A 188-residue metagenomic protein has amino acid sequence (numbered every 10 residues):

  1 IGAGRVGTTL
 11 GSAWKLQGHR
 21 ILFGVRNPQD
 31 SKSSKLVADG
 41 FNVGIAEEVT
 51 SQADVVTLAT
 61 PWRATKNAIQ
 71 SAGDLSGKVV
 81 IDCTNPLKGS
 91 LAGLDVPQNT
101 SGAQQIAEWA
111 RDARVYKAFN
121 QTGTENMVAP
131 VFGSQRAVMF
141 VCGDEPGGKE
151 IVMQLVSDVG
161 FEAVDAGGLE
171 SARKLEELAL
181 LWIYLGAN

Functional and structural regions predicted by a protein language model:
I1-G40: NAD(P)+-binding Rossmann beta1-loop-alpha1 motif at the extreme N-terminus of oxidoreductases
G18, Q52-D54, A113: Short, well-ordered alpha-helix to beta-strand connector turns
K32, L36, E108-V115, G133-A172 (+2 more regions): Internal alpha-helical scaffold of NAD(P)-dependent oxidoreductase catalytic cores
G40-S90: Rossmann-like NAD(P)-binding element
T65-K66, T124-E125, G148-E150: Short, well-ordered alpha-helical microsegments
T84-V131: Rossmann-fold NAD(P)-binding glycine/threonine-rich loop
